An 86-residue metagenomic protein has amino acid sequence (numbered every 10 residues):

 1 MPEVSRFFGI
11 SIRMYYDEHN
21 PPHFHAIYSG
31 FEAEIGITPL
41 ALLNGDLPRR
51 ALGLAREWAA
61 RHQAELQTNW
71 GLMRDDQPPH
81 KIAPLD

Functional and structural regions predicted by a protein language model:
M1-D86: Basic nucleic-acid-binding interfaces
